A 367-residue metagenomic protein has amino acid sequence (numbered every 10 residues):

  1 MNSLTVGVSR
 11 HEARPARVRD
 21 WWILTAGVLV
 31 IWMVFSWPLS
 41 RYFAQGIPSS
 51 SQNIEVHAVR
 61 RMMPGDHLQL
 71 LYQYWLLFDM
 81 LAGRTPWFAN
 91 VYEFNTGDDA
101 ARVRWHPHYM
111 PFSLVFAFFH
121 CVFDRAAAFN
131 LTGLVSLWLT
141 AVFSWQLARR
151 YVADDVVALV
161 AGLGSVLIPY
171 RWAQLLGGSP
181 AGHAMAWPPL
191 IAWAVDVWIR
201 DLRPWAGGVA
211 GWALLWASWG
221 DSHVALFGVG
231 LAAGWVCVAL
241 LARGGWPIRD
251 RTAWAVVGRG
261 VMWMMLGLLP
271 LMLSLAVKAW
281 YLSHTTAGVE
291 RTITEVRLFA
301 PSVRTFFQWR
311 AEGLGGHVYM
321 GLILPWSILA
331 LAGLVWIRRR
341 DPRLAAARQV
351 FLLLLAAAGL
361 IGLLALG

Functional and structural regions predicted by a protein language model:
M1-L39, A255-M264, A346-A357: Start-transfer (signal-anchor) and selected internal transmembrane alpha helices of multi-pass inner/ER membrane
D20-G65, L76, W263-Y281, G359-L366: Transmembrane signal-anchor helices characteristic of membrane glycosylation enzymes that use polyprenol
W32-T140, I168-L175, S179-M185, V296-E312: Membrane-interface coil-to-helix junctions
Q52-Q69, V257, W263, G267-R338: Periplasmic/ER-lumenal interhelical loops and adjacent helix-loop junctions in multi-pass membrane proteins
L68-F88, W138-R171, A346-G367: Carboxylate/His-rich catalytic cores and anion/metal-binding grooves
T132-Y151, D155-L241, M264-S274: Membrane-embedded helix bundles of polyisoprenyl
G228-L266, V335-A346: Perimembrane helix-loop-helix junctions
L324-R348, A356-L363: Hydrophobic, aromatic-rich transmembrane alpha-helices and their immediate juxtamembrane boundary segments
